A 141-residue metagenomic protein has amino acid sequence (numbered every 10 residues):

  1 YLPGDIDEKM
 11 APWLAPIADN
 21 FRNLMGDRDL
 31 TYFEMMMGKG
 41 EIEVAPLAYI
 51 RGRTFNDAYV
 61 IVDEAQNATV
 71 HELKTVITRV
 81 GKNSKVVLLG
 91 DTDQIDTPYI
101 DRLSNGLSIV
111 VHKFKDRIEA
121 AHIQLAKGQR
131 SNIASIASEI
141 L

Functional and structural regions predicted by a protein language model:
Y1-Y59, N67-L141: Conserved helicase motor core of SF1/SF2 NTP-dependent helicases
D63: Walker B catalytic carboxylates
